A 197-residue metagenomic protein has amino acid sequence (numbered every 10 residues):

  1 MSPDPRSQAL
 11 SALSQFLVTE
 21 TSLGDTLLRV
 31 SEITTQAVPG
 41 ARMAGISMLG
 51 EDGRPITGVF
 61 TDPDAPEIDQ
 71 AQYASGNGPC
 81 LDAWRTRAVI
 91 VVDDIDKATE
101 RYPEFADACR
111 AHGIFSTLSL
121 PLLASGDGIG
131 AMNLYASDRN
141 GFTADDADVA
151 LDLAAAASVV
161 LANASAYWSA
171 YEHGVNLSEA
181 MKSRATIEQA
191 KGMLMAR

Functional and structural regions predicted by a protein language model:
S2-G58, E67-D69, N77: Helix-loop-beta substructure at the N-terminus of cytosolic sensory domains that couple signal/ligand detection
M43, A106, S119, A131: Short hydrophobic/aromatic beta-strand element in the GNAT-like acyltransferase core that lines or flanks the acyl-donor
L49, T57, A65-F115: Regulatory sensory and allosteric helical modules in signal-transduction proteins and certain transcription factors
S116-L123: Short hydrophobic beta-strand micro-motif common in sensory/regulatory domains
A131-N140: Short beta-strand-to-loop transition segments that serve as allosteric relay/switch motifs in sensory/regulatory domains
L151-S158: Allosteric cytosolic regulatory segments
A166-R197: Signal-transducing coiled-coil/dimerization helices and immediately adjacent hinge/linker segments that couple sensory
